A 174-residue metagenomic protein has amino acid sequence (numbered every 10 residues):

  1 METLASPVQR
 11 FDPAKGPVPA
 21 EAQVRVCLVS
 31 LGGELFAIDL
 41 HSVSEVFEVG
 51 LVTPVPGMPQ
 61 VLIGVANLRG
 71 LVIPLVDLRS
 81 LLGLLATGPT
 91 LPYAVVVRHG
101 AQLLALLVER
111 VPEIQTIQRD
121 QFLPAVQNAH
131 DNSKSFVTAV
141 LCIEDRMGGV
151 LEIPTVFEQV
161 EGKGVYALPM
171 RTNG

Functional and structural regions predicted by a protein language model:
M1-G174: An acidic, low-aromatic, low-complexity terminal/linker signal
